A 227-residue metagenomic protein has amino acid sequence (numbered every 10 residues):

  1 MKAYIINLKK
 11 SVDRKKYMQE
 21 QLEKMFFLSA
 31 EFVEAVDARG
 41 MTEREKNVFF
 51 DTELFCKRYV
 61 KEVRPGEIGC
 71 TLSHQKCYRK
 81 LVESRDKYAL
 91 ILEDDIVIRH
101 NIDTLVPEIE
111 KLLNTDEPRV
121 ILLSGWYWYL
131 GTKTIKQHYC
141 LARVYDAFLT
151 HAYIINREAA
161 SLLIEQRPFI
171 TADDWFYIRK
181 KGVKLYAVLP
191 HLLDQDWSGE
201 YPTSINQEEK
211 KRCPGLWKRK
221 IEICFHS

Functional and structural regions predicted by a protein language model:
M1-L92, I96-S227: An acidic/histidine-cluster motif and surrounding catalytic segment that typifies divalent-metal-assisted enzyme active
